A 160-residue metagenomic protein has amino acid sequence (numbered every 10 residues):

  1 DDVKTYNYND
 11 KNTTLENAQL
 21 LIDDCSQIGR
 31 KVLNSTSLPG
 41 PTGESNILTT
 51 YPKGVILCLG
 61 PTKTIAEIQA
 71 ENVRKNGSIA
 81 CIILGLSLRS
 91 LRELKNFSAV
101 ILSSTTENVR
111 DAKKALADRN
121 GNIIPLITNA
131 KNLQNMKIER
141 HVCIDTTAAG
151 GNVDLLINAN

Functional and structural regions predicted by a protein language model:
D1-V55, L59-N160: C-terminal segments
